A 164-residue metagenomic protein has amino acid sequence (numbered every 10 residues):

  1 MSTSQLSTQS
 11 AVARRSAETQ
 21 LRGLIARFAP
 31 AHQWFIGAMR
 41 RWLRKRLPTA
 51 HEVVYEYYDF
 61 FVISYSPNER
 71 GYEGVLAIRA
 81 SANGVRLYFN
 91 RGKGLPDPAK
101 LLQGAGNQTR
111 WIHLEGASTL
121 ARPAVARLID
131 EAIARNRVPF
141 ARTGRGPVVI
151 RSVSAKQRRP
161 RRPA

Functional and structural regions predicted by a protein language model:
M1-A164: Charge-dense, helix-prone N-terminal extensions
